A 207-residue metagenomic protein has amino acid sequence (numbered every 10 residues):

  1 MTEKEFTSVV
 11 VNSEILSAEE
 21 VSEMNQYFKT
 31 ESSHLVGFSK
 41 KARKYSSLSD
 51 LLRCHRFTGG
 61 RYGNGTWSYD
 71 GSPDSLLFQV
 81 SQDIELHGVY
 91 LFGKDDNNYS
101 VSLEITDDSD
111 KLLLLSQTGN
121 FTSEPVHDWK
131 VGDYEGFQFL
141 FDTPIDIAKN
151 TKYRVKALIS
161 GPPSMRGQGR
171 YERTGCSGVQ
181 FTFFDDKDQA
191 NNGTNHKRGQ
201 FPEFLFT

Functional and structural regions predicted by a protein language model:
M1-L77, D110: Alpha-helical scaffold in the C-terminal half of BTB/POZ domains and their immediate C-terminal extension
S68-S81, E135-F141: Short beta-strands within extracellular/lumenal beta-sheet-rich domains
D74-L76, H87, V101, V155: Hydrophobic residues positioned within well-ordered beta-strands of beta-sheet architectures
F78, I105, A157, Q200-L205: Short beta-strand element of the conserved SAM-dependent methyltransferase core
S81-G88: Extended extracellular/luminal ectodomain segments enriched in beta-structured repeat modules
G88-K94: Short edge beta-strand/loop segments characteristic of extracellular beta-sandwich folds
D96-Q189: Aromatic- and Gly/Pro-enriched, solvent-exposed loop/edge beta-strand patches characteristic of beta-rich domains
F183-T207: Compositionally biased low-complexity segments at domain edges in trafficked proteins and select soluble regulators
